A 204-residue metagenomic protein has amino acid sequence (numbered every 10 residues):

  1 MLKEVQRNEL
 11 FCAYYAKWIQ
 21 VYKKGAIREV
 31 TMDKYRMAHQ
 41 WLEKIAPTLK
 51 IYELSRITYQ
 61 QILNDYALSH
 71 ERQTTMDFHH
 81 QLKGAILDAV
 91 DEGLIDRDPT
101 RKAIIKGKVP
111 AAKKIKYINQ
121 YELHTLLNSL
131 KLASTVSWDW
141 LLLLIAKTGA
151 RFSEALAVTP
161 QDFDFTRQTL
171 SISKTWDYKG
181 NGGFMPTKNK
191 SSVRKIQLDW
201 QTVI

Functional and structural regions predicted by a protein language model:
M1-R7, E29, N189: Short, surface-exposed polybasic/aromatic micro-patch for ligand or macromolecular engagement
R7, C12, I19-L94, A133-S134: N-terminal core-binding DNA-recognition domain of tyrosine site-specific recombinases/integrases
L49, I57, D98, Y121 (+1 more regions): Structural detector for helix-capping/boundary residues
T58, G107, K174-W176: Short, small-residue-rich loop/turn micro-motifs
Y59, L82-A85, G93, A103 (+4 more regions): Conserved hydrophobic/aromatic pocket- or pore-lining residues that grip, position, or stack substrates in active sites
M76-F78, D91, I95-L156, T166 (+1 more regions): Basic, Lys/Arg- and aromatic-enriched nucleic-acid-binding interface segment
V158-I204: Conserved tyrosine-mediated DNA breakage-rejoining catalytic core shared by Y-recombinases
